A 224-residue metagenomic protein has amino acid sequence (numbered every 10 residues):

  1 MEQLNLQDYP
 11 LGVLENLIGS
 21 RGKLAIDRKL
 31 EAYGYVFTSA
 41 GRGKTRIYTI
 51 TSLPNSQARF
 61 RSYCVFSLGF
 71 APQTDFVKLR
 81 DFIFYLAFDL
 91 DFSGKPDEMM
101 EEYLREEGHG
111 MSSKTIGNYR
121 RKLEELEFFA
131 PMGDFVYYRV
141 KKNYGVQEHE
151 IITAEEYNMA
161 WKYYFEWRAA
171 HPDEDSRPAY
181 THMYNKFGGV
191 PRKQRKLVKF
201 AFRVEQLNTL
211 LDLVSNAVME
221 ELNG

Functional and structural regions predicted by a protein language model:
M1-G224: Electrostatic interaction modules used in gene-expression and signaling proteins
